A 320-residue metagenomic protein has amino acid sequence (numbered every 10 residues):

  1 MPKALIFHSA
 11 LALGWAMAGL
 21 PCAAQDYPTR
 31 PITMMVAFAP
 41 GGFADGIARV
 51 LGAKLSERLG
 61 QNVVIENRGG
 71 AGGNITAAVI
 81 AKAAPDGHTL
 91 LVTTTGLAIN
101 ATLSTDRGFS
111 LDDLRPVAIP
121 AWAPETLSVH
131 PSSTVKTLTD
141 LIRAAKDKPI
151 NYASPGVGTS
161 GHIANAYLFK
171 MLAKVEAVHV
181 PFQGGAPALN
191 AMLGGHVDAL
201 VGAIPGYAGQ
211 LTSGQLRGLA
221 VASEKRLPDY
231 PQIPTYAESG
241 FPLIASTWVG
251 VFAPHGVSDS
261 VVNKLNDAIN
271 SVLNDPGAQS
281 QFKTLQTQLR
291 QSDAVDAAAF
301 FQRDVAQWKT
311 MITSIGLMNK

Functional and structural regions predicted by a protein language model:
M1-A10: Bacterial N-terminal signal peptides that target proteins for export
A18-P21: N-terminal signal peptide c-region/cleavage motif recognized by signal peptidases
A24-D113, K148-P149, V157, G161 (+3 more regions): N-terminal (or domain-start) structured segment
T29-P31, D259-K320: An extracytoplasmic/periplasmic, membrane-proximal ligand-sensing/linker region
A77, T139-I142, L189, A208: Short hydrophobic/charged patches on amphipathic alpha-helices used for structural packing and interfaces
K82-H88, T102-P187, S246-Q281: Hinge/capping helix and adjacent helix->loop/strand transition within the periplasmic-binding protein
V92-L97, G184-G185, G202-Y207, V221-E224 (+2 more regions): Beta->alpha turn/N-cap motifs
S110, W122, Y207-N274, R303-A306 (+1 more regions): C-terminal lobe and pocket-closing loops of periplasmic/extracytoplasmic Venus-flytrap solute-binding proteins
